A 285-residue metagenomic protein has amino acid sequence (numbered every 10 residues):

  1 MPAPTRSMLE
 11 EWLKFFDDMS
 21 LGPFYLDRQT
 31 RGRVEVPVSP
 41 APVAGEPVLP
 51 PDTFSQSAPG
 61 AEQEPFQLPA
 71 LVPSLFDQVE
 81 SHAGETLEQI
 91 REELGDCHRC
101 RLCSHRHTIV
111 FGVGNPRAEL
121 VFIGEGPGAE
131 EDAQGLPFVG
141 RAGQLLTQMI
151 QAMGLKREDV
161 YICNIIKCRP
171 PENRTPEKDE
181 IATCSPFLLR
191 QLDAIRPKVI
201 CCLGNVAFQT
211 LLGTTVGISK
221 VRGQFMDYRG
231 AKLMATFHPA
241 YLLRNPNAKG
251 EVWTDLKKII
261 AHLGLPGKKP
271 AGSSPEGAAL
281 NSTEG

Functional and structural regions predicted by a protein language model:
M1-E11: Intrinsically disordered, low-complexity regulatory segments in eukaryotic proteins
S7, F15-D18, G22-D27, R31-G32 (+1 more regions): A polyanion-binding, active-site-adjacent surface
